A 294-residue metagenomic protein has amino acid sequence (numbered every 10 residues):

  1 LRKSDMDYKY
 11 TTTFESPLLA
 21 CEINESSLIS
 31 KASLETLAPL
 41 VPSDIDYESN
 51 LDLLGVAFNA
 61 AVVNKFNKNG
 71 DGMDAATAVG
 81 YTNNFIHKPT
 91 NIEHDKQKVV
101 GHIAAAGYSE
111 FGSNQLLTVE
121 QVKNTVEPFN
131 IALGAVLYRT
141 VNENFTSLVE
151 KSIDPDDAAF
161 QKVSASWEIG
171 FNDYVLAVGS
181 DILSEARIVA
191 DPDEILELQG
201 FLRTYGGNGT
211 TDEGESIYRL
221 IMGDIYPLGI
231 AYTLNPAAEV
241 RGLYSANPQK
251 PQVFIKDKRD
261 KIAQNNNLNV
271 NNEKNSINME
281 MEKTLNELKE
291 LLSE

Functional and structural regions predicted by a protein language model:
L1-E273, K283: Signature of dsDNA virion morphogenesis modules
N271-E294: C-terminal assembly interfaces
